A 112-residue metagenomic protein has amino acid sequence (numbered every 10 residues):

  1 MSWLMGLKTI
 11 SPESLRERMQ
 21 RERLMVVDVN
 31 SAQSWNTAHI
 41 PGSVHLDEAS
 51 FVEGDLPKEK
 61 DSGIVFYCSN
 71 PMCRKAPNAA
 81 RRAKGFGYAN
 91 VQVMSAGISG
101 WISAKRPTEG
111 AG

Functional and structural regions predicted by a protein language model:
M1-Q20, L24, A32-F66, N70-G112: Rhodanese-like catalytic fold shared by cysteine-dependent sulfurtransferases and DSP/PTP-type phosphatases
V27: Active-site flanking residues adjacent to catalytic metal/cofactor-binding acidic residues
